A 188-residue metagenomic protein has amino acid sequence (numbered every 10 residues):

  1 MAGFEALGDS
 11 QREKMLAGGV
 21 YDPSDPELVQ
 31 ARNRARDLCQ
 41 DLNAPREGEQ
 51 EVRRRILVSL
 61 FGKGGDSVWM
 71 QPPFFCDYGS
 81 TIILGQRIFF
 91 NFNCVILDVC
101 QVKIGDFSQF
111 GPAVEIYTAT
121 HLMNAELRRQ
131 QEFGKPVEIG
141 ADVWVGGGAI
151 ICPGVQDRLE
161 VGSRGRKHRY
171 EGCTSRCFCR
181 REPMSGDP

Functional and structural regions predicted by a protein language model:
M1-S67, M184-P188: Terminal amphipathic alpha-helical/low-complexity segments used for targeting or macromolecular assembly
D25-P26, T81, F178: Short capping/connector residues at structural and topological boundaries
E47, F74-L84, F89-D157, E182-P188: Flexible, glycine/small-residue-enriched loop-and-beta-strand segment within the central core of proteins
V155-V161, R166-K167, G172-M184, P188: Cationic, amphipathic, low-complexity alpha-helical segments enriched in hydrophobics plus arginine/proline
